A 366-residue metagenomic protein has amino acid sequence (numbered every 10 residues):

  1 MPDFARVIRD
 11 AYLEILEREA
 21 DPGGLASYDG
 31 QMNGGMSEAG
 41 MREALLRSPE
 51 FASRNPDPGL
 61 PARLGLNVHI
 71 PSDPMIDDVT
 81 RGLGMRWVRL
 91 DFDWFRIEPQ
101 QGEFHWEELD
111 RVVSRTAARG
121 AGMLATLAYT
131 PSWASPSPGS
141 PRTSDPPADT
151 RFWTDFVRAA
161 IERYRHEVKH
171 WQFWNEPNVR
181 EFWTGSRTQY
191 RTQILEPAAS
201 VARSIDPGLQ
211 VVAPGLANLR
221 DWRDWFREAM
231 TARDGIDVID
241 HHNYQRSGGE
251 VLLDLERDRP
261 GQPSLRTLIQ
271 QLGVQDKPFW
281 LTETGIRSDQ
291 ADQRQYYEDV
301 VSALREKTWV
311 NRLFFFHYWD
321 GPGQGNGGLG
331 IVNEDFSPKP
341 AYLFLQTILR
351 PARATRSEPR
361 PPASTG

Functional and structural regions predicted by a protein language model:
M1-A5, P49-L64, R350-G366: Low-complexity, Pro/Thr/Ser/Gly/Ala-rich linker/spacer regions in secreted, extracellular modular proteins
M1-D57, L313: Substrate/cofactor-recognition hotspot
A62-V68, R86-L90, M123-L127, K169-F173 (+4 more regions): Hydrophobic faces of well-ordered beta-strands that scaffold small-molecule active sites in alpha/beta enzyme cores
P71-F95, V112-R115, R119-T126: Catalytic domains of carbohydrate-active enzymes, especially glycoside hydrolases
P74, E98-E103, E107, S135-T267 (+3 more regions): Active-site cleft segment of glycoside hydrolase catalytic domains centered on the general acid/base Glu
F92-I97, M123-P138, P177: Aromatic-lined carbohydrate-binding surfaces of glycoside hydrolases
A118-A121, I205, L272-Q275, K307: Helix C-cap/helix->beta junction micro-motif
L124, A134, R163, Q172 (+4 more regions): Aromatic-rich peripheral "rim/lid" segments of glycoside hydrolase catalytic domains that contact and position glycan
